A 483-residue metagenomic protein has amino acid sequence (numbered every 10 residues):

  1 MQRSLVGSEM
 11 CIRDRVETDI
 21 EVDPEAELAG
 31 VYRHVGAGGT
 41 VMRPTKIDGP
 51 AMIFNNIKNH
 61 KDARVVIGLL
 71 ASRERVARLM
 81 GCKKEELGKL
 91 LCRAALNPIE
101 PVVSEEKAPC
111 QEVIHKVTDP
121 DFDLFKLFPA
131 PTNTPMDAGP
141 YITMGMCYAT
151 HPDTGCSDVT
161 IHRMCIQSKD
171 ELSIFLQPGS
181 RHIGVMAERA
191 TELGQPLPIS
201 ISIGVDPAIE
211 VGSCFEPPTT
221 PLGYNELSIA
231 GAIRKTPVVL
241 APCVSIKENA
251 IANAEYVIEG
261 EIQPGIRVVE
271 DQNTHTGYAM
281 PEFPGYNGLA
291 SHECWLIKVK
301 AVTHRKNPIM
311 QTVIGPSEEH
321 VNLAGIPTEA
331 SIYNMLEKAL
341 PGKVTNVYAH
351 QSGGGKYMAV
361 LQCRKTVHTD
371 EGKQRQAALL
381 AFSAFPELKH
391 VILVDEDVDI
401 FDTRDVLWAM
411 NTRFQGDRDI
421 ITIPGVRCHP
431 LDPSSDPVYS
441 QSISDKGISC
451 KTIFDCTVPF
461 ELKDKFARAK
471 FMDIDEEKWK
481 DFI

Functional and structural regions predicted by a protein language model:
M1-G7, I12: Single conserved hydrophobic/aromatic residue that forms the stacking wall/gate of nucleotide- or nucleobase-binding
M10, C214-P217, V344: Accessory structured domains or lobes within enzymes
R13, V299, M410: A residue-level signal for conserved active-site and pocket-lining positions in enzyme catalytic cores
D14-R15, R267-V268, P308-I309, P341-N346 (+2 more regions): Intrinsically disordered or highly flexible coil/loop and linker segments, enriched in small and charged/polar residues
V16-T45, F54, M80-G81, E85-L296 (+4 more regions): Conserved mixed alpha/beta core segments that line enzyme active sites in large multi-domain catalysts
D19-I57, K61-R73, A349-I483: Membrane-interface helix/loop boundary segments of multi-pass membrane proteins
Y148-D153, L336-V347, Q374-A381: Structured alpha-helical segments in the cores of large, soluble enzyme domains
I314-N346, S352-T366: Long, well-ordered mid-to-C-terminal structural blocks that present hydrophobic/aromatic surfaces
